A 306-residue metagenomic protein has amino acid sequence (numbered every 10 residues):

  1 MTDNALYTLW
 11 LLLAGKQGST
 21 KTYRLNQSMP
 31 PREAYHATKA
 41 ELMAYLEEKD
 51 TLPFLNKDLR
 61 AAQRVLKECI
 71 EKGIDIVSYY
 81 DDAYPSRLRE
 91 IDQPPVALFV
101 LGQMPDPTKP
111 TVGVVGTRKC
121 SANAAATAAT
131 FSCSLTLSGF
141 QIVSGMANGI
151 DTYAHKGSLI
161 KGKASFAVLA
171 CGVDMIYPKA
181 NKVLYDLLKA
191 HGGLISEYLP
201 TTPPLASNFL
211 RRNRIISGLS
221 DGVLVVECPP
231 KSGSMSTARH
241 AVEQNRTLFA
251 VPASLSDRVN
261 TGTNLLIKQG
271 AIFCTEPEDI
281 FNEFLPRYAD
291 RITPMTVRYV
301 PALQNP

Functional and structural regions predicted by a protein language model:
M1-A126, T130-S134, R298: Short, positively charged patches
T2, S78-P306: Glycine-biased, small-residue-rich flexible motifs in mid-sequence functional cores and linkers
